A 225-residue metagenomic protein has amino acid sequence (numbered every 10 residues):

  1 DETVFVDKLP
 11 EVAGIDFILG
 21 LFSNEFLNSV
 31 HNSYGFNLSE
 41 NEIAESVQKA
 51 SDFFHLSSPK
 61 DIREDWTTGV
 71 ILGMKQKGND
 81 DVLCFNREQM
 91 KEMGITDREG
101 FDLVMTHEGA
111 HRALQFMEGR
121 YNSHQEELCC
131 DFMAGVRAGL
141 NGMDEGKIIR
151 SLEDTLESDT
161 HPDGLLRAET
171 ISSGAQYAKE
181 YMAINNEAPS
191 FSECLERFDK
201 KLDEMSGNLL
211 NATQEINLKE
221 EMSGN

Functional and structural regions predicted by a protein language model:
D1-I62: A metal-dependent hydrolase signature that marks the N-terminal structural subdomain at the beginning of catalytic folds
D1-T3, E220-N225: N-terminal low-structure segments adjacent to metalloprotease catalytic domains across cellular compartments
E45, K49, G100, V104-E108 (+4 more regions): Extracytoplasmic/secreted proteins, especially bacterial periplasmic and envelope-associated proteins
L56-W66, Y121-S123, G142-L152: Surface-exposed patches in mature extracellular/periplasmic domains of secreted proteins
R63-R98, G109-F116: Active-site scaffold of zinc-dependent metalloenzymes
E108-Q125, V136-G142: Catalytic Zn2+-binding segment of zinc metalloproteases
E118-M133, S158-P162: Active-site metal-coordination segments of metallo-dependent hydrolases
L140-S223: Long, well-structured alpha-helical subdomains associated with metal-dependent extracellular/ecto-lumenal hydrolases
